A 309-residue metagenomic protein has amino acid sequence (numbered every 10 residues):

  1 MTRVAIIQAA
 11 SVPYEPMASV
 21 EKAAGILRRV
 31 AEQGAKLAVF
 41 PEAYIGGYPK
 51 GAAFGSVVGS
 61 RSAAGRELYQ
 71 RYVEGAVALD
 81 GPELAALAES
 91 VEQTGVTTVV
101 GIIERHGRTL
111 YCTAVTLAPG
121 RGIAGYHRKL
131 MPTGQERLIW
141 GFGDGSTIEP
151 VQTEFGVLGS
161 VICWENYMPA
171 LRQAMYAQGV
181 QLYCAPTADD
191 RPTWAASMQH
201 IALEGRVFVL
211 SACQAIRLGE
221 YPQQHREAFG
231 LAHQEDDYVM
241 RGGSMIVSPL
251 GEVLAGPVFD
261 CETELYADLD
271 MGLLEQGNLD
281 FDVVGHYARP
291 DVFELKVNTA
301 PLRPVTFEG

Functional and structural regions predicted by a protein language model:
M1-I6: Extreme N-terminal starter segment of soluble prokaryotic enzymes
A10-G25: N-terminal phosphate-binding loop and adjacent alpha-helix
P16, R28-P119, D189-R191, A195-G205: Cys-nucleophile CN-hydrolase/nitrilase-fold catalytic domain and related Cys-dependent amidase chemistry that acts on
K36, Q181, F208: Short acidic/polar active-site loop segments enriched in Thr and Asp
G46, A53, V115-A118, H127-T133 (+2 more regions): Short beta->alpha transition motifs characteristic of CBS
L79, E83-A85, E89-E92, V96 (+4 more regions): Active-site catalytic loop in hydrolytic enzyme cores
V100-I102, T113-T116, E149, S211 (+2 more regions): Short beta-strand scaffold segments in enzyme catalytic cores
Q214-G309: C-terminal beta-strand edge segments of enzyme domains
